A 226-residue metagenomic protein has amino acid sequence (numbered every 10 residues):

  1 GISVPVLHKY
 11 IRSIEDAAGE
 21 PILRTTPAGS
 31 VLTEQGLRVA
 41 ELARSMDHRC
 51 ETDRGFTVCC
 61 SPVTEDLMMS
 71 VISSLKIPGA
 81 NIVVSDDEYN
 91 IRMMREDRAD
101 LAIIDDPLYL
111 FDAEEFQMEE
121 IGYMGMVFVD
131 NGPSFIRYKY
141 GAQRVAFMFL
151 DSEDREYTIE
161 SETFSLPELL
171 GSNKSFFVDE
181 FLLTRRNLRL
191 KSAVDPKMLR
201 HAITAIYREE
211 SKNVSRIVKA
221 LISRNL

Functional and structural regions predicted by a protein language model:
S3, Y10: Residues within the DNA-recognition helix of helix-turn-helix
R12-L32: A short LG(V/I)-centered, amphipathic sequence patch enriched for acidic residue(s) preceding the LG motif
D16, V31-G55: Alpha-helical "hinge/linker" immediately C-terminal to small N-terminal DNA-binding modules
Q35, A146, E209-N225: Short amphipathic alpha-helical coupling segments at ligand-binding clamshell hinges and other catalytic/signaling
V58, P62-Y109: Central regulatory/effector-binding core of bacterial HTH transcription factors
L67-I72, G132-P167, V214-S215: Secondary-structure junction motif
M94-R95, P167-G171: Hydrophobic residues within well-ordered alpha-helices
D112-E119, M124, L169-E210: Beta-alpha-beta core module
